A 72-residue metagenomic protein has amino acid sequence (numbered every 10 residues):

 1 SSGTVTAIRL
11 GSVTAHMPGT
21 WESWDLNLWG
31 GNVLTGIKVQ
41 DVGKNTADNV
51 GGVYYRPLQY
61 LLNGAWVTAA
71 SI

Functional and structural regions predicted by a protein language model:
S1-I72: Trimeric viral appendage architectures of receptor-binding fibers, tailspike depolymerases, and tail needles
